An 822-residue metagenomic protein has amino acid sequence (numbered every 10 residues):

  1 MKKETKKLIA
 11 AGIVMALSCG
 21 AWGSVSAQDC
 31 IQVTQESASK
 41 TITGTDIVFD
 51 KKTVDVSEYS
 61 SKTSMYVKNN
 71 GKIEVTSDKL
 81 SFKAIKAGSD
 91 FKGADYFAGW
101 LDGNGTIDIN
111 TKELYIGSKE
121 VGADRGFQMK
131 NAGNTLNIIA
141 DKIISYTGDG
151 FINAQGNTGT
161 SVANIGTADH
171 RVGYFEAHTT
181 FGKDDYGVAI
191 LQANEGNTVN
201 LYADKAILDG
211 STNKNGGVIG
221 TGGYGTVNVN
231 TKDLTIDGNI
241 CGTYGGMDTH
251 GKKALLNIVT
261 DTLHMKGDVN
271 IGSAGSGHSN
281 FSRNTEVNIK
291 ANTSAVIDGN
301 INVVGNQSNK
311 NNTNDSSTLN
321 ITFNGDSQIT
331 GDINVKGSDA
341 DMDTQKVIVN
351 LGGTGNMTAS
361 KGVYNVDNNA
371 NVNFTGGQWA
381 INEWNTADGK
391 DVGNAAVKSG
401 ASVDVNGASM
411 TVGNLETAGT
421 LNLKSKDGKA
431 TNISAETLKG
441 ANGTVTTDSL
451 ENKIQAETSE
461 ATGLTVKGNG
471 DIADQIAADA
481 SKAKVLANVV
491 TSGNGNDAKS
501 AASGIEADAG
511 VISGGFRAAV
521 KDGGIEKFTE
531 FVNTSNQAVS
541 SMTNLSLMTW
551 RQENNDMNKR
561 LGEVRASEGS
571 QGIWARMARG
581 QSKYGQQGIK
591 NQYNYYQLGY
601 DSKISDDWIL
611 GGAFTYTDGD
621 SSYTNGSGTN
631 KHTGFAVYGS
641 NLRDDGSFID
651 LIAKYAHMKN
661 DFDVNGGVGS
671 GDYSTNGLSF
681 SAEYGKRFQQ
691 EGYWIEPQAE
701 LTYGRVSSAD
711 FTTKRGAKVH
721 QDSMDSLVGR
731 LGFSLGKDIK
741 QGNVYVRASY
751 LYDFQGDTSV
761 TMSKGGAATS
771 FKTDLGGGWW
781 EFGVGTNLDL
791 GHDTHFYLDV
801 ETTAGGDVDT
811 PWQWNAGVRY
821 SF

Functional and structural regions predicted by a protein language model:
M1-A27: Gram-negative bacterial Sec-dependent N-terminal signal peptides
L8-G12, A16, G156, Y202 (+15 more regions): C-terminal low-complexity, acidic/polar tails when present
Q28-C30, S425-D601, D606: Outer-membrane translocation/initiation segment of Type V secreted surface proteins
Q28-V33, S39, V48, K52-N70 (+14 more regions): Extracellular beta-strand/beta-solenoid scaffold signature
E113, K205, T262, T293 (+6 more regions): Beta-strand elements of well-folded, non-transmembrane domains
E286, D298, N309-N320, N324-S492: Extracellular beta-strand/loop-rich repeat segments of large surface/secreted proteins
M577-F822: Membrane translocator/pore-forming domains, dominated by Gram-negative outer-membrane beta-barrels
